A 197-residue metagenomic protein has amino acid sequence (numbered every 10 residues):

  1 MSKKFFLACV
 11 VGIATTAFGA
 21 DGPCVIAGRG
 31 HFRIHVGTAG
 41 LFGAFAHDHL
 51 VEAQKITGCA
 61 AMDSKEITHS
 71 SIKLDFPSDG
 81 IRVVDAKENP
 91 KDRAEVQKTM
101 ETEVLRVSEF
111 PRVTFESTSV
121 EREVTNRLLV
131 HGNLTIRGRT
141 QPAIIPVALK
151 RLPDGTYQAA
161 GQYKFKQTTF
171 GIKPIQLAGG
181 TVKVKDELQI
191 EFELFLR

Functional and structural regions predicted by a protein language model:
M1-F6: Bacterial N-terminal signal peptides that target proteins for export
L7-C9, A46: Generic detector of short alpha-helix boundary/capping microenvironments and adjacent low-complexity segments
C9-V10, S119: Prokaryotic Sec-type signal peptides and long signal-anchor helices with extended Leu/Ile/Val-rich h-regions
V10-G19: Hydrophobic h-region of N-terminal signal peptides that target proteins for export in Gram-negative bacteria
F18-R197: Low-complexity, acidic/polar, glycine-enriched regions of mature
